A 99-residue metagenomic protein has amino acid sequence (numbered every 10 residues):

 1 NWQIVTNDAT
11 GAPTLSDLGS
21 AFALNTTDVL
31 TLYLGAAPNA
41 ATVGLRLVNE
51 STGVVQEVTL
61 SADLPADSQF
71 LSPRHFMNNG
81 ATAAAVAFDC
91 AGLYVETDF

Functional and structural regions predicted by a protein language model:
N1-W2, D98: Secretory/extracellular carbohydrate-interaction modules and structurally similar beta-sandwich "look-alikes"
I4-T6, G35, R46, H75-F76: Beta-strand-rich, repetitive solenoid scaffolds
V5-T31: Short, aromatic/His-centered strand-loop micro-motif at the edge of beta-sheets
A23-T27, P38, A66, A83: Surface-exposed coil/turn segments at beta-strand junctions on protein surfaces, enriched
T27-A37, V43-L47: Short tryptophan-centered beta-strand motifs in secreted/extracellular beta-sheet-rich domains of glycan-recognition
P38-A40, D98-F99: Acidic glycine-/aspartate-rich tracts in secreted/extracellular proteins
V48-L71: Short, solvent-exposed beta-strand-to-loop segments that form ligand-recognition rims of beta-rich domains
D63-F99: Ligand-recognition surfaces built from glycine- and aromatic
